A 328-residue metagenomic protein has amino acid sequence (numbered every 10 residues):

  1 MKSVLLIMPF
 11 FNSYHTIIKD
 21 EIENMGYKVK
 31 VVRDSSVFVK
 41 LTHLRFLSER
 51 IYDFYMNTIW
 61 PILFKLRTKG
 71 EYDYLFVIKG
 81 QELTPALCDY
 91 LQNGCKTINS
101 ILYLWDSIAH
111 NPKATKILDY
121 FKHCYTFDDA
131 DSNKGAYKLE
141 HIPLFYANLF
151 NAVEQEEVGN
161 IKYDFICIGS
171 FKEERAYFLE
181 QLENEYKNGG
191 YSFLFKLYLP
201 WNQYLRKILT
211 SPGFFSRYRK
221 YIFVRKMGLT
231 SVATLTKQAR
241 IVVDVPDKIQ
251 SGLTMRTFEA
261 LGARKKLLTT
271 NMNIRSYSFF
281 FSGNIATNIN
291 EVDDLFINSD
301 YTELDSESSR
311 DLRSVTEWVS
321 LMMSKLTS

Functional and structural regions predicted by a protein language model:
K2-D53, T58-I62, K69, K79-L87 (+4 more regions): Nucleotide-sugar donor-binding catalytic core of glycosyltransferases
F76: N-terminal Rossmann-like NAD(P) cofactor-binding module of classical short-chain dehydrogenase/reductase
L91-S107, Y125: Active-site proximal beta-strand in glycosyltransferases
C95-N99, F121, A263-K265: A short helix->loop->beta-strand "cap" motif at the edges of active sites that frequently abuts
T236, A260-L261: Short alpha-helix at the nucleotide-sugar/activated-sugar donor binding site of glycosyltransferases and closely
G262, K266-S328: Pol beta-like nucleotidyltransferase catalytic core
